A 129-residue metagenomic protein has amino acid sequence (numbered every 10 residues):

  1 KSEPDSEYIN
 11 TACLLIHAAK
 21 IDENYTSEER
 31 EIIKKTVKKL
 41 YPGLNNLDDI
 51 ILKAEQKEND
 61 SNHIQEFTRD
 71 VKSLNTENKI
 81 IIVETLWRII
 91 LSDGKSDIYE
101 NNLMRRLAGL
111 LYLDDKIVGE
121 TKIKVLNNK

Functional and structural regions predicted by a protein language model:
K1-K129: Small-residue-enriched hydrophobic alpha-helices in membranes
